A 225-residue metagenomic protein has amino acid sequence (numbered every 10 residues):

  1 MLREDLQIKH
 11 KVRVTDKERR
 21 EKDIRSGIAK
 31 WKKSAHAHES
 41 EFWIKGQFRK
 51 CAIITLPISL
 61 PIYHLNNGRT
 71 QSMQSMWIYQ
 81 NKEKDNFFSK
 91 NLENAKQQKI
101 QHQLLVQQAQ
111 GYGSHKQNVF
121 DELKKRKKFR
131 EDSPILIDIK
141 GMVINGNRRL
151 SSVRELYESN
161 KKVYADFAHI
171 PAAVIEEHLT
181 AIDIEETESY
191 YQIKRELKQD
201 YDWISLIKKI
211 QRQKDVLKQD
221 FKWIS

Functional and structural regions predicted by a protein language model:
L2-Y164: Short, charged/polar connector segments at secondary-structure boundaries
V106-Y112, E158, Y164-S225: Amphipathic, charge-rich alpha-helical segments that serve as recognition/docking helices
